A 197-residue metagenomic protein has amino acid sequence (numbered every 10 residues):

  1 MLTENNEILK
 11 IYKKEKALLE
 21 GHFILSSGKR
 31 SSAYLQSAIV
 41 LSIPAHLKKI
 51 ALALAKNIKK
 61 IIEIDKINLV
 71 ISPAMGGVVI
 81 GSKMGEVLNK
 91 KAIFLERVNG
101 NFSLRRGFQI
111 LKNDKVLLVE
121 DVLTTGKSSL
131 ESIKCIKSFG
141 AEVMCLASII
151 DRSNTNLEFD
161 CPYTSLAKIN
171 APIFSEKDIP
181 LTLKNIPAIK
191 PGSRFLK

Functional and structural regions predicted by a protein language model:
M1-I62, F195-K197: Active-site-facing substrate-recognition patch
L2-I11, I133-K197: PRPP-dependent phosphoribosyltransferase catalytic core
K56, K60, S82, E86 (+2 more regions): Short, well-ordered alpha-helices that flank and scaffold nucleotide-derived cofactor binding pockets
I58-I64, F108-L111: Glycine-rich helix-loop-beta junction characteristic of Rossmann-like nucleotide cofactor-binding loops
I64-A74: Short glycine-rich phosphate-binding loop at a beta-alpha junction
V70-I71, I93, M144, T164: Structural detector of well-ordered beta-strand residues that form the stable sheet scaffold of enzyme domains
M75, I80-L117, K127, L181: Short, glycine/charge-rich flexible loops or terminal/linker lids adjacent to PRPP-binding catalytic cores
Q109-S148: A contiguous pocket-lining binding segment that forms or flanks enzyme active sites
